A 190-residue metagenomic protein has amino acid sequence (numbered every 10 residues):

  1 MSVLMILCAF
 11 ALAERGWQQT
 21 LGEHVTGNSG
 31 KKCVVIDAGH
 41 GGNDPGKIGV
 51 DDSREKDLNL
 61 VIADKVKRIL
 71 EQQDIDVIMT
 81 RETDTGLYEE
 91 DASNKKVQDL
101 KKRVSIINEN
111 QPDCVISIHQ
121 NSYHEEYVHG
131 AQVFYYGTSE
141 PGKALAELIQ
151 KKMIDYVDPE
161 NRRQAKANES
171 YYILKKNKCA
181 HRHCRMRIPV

Functional and structural regions predicted by a protein language model:
M1-V190: Catalytic-site microenvironment of enzymes that process N-acetyl-hexosamine-containing cell-wall polysaccharides
